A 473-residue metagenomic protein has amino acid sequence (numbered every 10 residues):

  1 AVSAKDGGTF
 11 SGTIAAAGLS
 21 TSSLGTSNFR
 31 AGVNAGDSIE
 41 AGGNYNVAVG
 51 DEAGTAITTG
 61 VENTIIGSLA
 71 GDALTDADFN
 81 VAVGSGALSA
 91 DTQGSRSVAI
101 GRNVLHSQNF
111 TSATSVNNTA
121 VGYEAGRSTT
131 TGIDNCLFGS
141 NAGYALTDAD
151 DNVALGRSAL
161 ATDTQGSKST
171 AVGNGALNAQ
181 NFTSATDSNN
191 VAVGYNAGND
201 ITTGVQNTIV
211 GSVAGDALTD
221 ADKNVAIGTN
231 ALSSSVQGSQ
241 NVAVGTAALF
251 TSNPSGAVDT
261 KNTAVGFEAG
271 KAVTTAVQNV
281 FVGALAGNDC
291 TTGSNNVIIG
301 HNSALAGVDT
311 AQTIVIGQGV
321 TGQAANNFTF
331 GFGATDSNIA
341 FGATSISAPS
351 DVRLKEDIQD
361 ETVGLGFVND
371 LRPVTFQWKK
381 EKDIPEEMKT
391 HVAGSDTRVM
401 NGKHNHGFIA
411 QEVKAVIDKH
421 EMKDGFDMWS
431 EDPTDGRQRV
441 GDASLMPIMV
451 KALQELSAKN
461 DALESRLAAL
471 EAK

Functional and structural regions predicted by a protein language model:
A1-A16, G436, S457: Fibrous stalk/shaft segments of extracellular and virion attachment machinery
A15-S350: Glycine- and small/polar-enriched repetitive beta-structure motifs of secreted/surface proteins
I314-G317, A324-A325, F330, S347-D357 (+1 more regions): Active-site-adjacent substrate-recognition loops and nearby beta-strands within hydrolase catalytic domains
Q359-D370: Periplasmic N-terminal gating module of Gram-negative TonB-dependent outer-membrane receptors
V368, V413, L453: Hydrophobic, well-ordered secondary-structure elements that form the walls of internal hydrophobic environments
R372, E412-E431: Active-site and glycan-interaction determinants of carbohydrate-active enzymes
D424-K473: C-terminal intramolecular chaperone/auto-processing assembly modules
